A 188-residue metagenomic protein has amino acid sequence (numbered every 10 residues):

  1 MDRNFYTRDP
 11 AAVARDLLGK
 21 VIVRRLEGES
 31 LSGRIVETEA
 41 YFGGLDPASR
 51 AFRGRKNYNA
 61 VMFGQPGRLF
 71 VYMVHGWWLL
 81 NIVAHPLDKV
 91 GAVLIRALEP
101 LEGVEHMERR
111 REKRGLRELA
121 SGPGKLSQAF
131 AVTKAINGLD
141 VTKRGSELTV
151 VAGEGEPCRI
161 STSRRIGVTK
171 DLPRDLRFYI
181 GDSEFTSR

Functional and structural regions predicted by a protein language model:
M1-R188: Conserved, well-structured core segments that form or line functional sites
